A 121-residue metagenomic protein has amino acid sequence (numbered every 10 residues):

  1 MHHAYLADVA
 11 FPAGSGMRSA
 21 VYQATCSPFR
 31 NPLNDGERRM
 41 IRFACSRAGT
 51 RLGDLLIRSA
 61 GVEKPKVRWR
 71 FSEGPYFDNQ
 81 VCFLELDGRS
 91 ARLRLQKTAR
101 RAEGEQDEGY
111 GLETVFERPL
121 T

Functional and structural regions predicted by a protein language model:
M1-T121: Long, structured stretches of catalytic cores involved in phosphate-ester chemistry, encompassing
